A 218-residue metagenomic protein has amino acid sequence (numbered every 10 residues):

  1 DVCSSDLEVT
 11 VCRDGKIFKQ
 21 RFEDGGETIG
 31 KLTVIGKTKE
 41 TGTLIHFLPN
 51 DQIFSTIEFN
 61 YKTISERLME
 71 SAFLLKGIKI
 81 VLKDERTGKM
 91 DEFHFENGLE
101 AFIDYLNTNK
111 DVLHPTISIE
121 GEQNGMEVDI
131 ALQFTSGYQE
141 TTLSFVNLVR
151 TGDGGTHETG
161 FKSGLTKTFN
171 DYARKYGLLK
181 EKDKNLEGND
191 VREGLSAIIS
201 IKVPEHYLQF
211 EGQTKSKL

Functional and structural regions predicted by a protein language model:
D1-Y105: GHKL-type ATPase core
K62, M69-S71, G77, V81-T214: GHKL/Histidine-kinase-like ATPase module
